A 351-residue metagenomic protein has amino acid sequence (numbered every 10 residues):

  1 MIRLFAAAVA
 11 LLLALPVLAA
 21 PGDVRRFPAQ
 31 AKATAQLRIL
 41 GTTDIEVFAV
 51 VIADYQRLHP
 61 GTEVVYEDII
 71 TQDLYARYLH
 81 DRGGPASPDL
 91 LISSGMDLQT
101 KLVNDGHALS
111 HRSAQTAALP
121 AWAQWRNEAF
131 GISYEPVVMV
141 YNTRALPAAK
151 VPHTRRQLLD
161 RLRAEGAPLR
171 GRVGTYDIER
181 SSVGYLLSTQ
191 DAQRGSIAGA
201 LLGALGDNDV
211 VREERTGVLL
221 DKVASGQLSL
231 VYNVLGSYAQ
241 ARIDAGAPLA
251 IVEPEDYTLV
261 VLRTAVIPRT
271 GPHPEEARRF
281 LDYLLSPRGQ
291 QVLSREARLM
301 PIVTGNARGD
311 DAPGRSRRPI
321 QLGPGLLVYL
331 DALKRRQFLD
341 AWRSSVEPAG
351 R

Functional and structural regions predicted by a protein language model:
A20-T100: Early extracytoplasmic/lumenal segment of secretory-pathway proteins
R38, T42-A49, S87-P88, S93-A224: Extracytoplasmic ligand-binding site segments that recognize negatively charged/polar headgroups
A86-S93, R212, S229-V234, A250-I251: Paired acidic/hydrophobic, glycine-rich loop segments that form the ligand-binding mouth/hinge of periplasmic-binding
D97-K101, A224, S229-P248: A ligand-binding cleft/hinge motif common to bilobed small-molecule-binding domains
A121, Y134-E135, L201-G206, R212 (+3 more regions): Periplasmic-binding protein-like
V140-A145, L187-T189, V261-H273, V292-L293: A bilobed periplasmic-binding-protein/Venus flytrap-type ligand-binding module shared by bacterial periplasmic
P268-L327: Mature extracytoplasmic/periplasmic domains
D310-R351: Extracellular/periplasmic bilobal clamshell ligand-binding domains
